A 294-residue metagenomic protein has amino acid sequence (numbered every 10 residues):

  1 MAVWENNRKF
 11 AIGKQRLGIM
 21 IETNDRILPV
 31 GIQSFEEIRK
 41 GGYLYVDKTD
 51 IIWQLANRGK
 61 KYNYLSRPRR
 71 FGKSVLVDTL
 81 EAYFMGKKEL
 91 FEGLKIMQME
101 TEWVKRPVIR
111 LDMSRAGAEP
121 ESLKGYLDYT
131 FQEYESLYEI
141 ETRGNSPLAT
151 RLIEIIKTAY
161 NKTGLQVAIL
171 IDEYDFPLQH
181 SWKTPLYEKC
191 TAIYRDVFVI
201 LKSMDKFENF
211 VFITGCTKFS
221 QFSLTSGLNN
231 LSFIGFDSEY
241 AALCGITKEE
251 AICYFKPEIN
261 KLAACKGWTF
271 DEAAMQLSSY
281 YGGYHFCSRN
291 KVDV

Functional and structural regions predicted by a protein language model:
K14-F84, K88-K95: Walker A/P-loop-proximal flanking segment of P-loop NTPase domains
I32, E81, M85, K105-E139: Conserved NTP-binding/hydrolysis module of P-loop NTPases
Y83-K105, R143-L148: Flexible phosphate/Mg2+-sensing switch loops adjacent to catalytic phosphate-binding sites
I140-I156: Short glycine-rich substrate-engagement loop in P-loop NTPases that contacts/grips substrate
I156-Y160, K189-N209: Substrate-engagement module of ASCE P-loop NTPases
T163-E188: Conserved P-loop NTPase "ATPase switch" module shared by AAA+ and STAND
A168-D172, D196, N209-C216: Structural recognition of the conserved hydrophobic beta-strand(s) that form the central parallel beta-sheet of P-loop
S223-S226, I234-V294: Amphipathic alpha-helical segments of the small helical/lid subdomains adjacent to P-loop NTPase cores
